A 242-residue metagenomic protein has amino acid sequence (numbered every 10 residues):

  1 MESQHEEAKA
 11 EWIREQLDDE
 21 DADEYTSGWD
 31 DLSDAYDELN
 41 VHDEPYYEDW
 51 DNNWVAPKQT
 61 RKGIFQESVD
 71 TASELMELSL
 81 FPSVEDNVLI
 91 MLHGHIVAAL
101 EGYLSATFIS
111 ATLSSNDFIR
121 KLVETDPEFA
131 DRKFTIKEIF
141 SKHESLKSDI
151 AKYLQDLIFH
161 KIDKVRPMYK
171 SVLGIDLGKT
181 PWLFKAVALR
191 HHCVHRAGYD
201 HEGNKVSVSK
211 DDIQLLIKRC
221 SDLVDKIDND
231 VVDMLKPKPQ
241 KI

Functional and structural regions predicted by a protein language model:
M1-A56, G63, E67, G178-K185 (+2 more regions): Polyanionic, low-complexity intrinsically disordered segments
D43-L183: Helix-loop junctions and short alpha-helical segments
